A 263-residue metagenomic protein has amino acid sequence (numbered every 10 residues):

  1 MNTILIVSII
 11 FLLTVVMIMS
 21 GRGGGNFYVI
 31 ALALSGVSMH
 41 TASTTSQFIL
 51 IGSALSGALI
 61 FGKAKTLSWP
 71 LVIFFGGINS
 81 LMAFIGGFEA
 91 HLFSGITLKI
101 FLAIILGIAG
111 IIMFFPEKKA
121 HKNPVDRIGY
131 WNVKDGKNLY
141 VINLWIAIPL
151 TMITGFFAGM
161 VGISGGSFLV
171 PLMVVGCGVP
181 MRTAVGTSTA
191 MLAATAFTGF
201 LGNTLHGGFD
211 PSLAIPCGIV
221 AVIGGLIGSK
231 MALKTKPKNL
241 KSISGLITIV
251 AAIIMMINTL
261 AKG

Functional and structural regions predicted by a protein language model:
M1-I18, I30-L34, M39, I60-F156 (+2 more regions): Juxtamembrane transmembrane-helix boundary motif
S20-Y28, G162-V170: Transmembrane helix boundary and interhelical junction motifs in multipass membrane proteins
G23-G24, L55, L81, I85 (+2 more regions): Residue positions within transmembrane alpha-helices of multi-pass solute transporters
S38-T45, P70-L71, G178-T189: Membrane-interface alpha-helices at helix entry/exit sites of multi-pass transporters
T45-I60: Transmembrane alpha-helices of multi-pass small-molecule transport proteins
S46-L50, S188-L192, A214, G218: Short hydrophobic/aromatic, small-residue-rich stretches within specific transmembrane helices of secondary active
L92, I163-G186: Hydrophobic alpha-helical transmembrane segments and immediately flanking/interface helices in integral membrane
A184-M191, K241, G245: Helix-helix packing/entry segments at the starts of transmembrane helices
